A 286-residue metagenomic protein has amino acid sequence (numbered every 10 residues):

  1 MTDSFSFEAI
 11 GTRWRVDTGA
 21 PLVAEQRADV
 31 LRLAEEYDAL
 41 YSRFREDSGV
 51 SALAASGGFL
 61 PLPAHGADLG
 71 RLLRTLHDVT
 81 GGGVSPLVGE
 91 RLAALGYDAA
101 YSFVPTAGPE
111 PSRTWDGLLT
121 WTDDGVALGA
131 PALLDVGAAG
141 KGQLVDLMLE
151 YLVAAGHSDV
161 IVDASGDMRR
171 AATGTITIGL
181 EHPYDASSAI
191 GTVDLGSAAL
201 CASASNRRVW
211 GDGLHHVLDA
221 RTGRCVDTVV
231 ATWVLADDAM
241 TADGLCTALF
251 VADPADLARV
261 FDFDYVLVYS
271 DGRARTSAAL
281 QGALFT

Functional and structural regions predicted by a protein language model:
M1-T286: Mature catalytic core of soluble alpha/beta enzymes
